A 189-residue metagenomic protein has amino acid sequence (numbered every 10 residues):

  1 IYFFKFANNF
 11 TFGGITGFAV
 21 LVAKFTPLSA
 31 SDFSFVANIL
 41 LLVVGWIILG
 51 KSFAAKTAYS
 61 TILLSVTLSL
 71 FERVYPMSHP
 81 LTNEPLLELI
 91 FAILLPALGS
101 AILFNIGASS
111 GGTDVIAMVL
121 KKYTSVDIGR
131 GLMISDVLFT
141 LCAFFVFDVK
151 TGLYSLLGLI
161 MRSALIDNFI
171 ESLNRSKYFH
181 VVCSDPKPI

Functional and structural regions predicted by a protein language model:
I1-P186: Core subunits and conserved enzymes of cellular information-processing and envelope-translocation systems across
